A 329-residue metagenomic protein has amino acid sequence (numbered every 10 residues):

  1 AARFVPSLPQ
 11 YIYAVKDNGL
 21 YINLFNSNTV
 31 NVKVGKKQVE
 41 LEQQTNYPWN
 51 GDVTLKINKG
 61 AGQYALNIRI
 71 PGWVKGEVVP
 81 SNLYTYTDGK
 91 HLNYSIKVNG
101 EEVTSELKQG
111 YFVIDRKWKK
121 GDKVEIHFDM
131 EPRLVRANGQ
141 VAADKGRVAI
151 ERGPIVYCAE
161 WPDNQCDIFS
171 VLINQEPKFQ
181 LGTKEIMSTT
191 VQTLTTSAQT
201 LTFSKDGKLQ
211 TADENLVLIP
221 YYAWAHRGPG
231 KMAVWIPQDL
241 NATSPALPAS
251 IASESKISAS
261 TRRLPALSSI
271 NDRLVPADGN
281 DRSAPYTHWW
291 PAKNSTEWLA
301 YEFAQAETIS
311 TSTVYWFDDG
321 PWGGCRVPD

Functional and structural regions predicted by a protein language model:
A1-K56, K75-V98, V103, L107-Y111 (+2 more regions): C-terminal beta-rich recognition modules with glycine/proline-rich loops and embedded aromatic residues
P48-N50, A61, G89, S250 (+2 more regions): Short, surface-exposed loop/turn motifs at beta-strand boundaries within globular domains
N50-T54, Q63-A65, Y111-V113, G121-E125 (+2 more regions): Intrinsic-disorder/low-complexity, polar/charged segments enriched in Ser/Thr/Lys/Arg/Asp/Glu/Gln
T54-N58, A65-P71, E302, Y315: Short edge beta-strand/loop segments characteristic of extracellular beta-sandwich folds
A61-Q63, I70-V74, D88-H91, A306-I309 (+1 more regions): Short proline/glycine-enriched turn/loop motifs at strand-loop junctions of beta-rich domains
L66, Y94-I96, D329: Short beta-strand elements bearing conserved aromatic residues within extracellular beta-rich modules
I70-T85, Y315-W322: Short amphipathic, basic-aromatic surface patches that mediate peripheral association with negatively charged
P245-L247, N280-D329: Aromatic, loop-rich ligand-recognition surfaces of beta-strand-rich domains
